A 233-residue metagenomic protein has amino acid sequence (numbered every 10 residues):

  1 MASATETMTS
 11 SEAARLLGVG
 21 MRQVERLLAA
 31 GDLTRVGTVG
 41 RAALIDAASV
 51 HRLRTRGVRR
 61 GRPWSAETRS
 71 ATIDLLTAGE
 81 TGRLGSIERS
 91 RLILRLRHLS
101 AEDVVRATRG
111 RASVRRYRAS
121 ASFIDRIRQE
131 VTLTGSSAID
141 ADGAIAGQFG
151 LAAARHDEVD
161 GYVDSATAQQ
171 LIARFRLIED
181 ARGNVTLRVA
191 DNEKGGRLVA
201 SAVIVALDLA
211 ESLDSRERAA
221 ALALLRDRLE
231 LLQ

Functional and structural regions predicted by a protein language model:
M1-L27: Polyanion-binding surface elements
T5-S11, R83-I93: Short acidic, hydrophobic short linear motifs in intrinsically disordered regions
T7, A30, T34-G57: Short helix-start
S49-G85: A short, Lys/Arg-enriched interface patch at domain edges and termini
L75, L92-Q233: Phosphate-handling catalytic interfaces
